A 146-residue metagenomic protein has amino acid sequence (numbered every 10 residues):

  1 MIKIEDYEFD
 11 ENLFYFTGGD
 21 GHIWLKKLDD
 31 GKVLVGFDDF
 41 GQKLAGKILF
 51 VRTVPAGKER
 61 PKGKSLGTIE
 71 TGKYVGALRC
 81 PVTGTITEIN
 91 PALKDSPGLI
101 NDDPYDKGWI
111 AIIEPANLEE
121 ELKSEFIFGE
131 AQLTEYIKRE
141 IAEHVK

Functional and structural regions predicted by a protein language model:
M1-A56, K62, E88-K146: Non-catalytic terminal segments and appended small domains
F16-G19, G76-T85: Short coil-to-beta-strand transition motifs
R52, E70, G76-R79: Small beta-strand-rich domains/subdomains or short beta-sheet motifs embedded in larger alpha/beta proteins
E59-R60, T68-I69: Conserved catalytic-core segments centered on acid/base and nucleophilic motifs
G63-K64, L78: A glycine-centered beta-loop-beta connector
G67, I86: Short beta-strand segments in beta-sandwich/barrel cores
